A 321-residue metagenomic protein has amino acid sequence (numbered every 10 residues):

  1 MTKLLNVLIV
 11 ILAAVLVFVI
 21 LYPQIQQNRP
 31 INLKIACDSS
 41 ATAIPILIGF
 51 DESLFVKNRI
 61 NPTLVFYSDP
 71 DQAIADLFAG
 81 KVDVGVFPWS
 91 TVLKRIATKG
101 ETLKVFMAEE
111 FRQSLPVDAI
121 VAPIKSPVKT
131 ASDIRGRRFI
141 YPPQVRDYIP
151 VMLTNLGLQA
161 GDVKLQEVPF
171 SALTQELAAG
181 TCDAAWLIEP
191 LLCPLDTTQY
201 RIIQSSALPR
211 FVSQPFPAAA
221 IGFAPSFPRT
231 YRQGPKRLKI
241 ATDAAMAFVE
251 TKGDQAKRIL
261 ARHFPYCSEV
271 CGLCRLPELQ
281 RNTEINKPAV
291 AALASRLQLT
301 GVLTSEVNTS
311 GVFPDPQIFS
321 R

Functional and structural regions predicted by a protein language model:
T2, N6, Y22-L158, Q166-E167 (+3 more regions): Short, glycine-/small- and polar/acidic-enriched structural segments that line small-molecule recognition paths
V7-I20: Hydrophobic membrane-insertion alpha-helices, especially the h-region of bacterial N-terminal signal peptides
E52, N58, L156, T198 (+2 more regions): Residues at alpha-helix termini
L54, M152, P194, I259 (+1 more regions): Residues within well-ordered alpha helices
K57, R112-Q113, L208-Q214, L279-K287: Short, solvent-exposed loop/beta-turn-alpha elements that line the ligand-binding surface or hinge of extracytoplasmic
S90, L165-Q166, S171-L260: Pocket-lining segment of extracytoplasmic ligand-binding domains
R229-V302: Secondary-structure end/capping motifs
Q298-R321: Conserved C-terminal helix/tail region of periplasmic/extracytoplasmic solute-binding proteins
